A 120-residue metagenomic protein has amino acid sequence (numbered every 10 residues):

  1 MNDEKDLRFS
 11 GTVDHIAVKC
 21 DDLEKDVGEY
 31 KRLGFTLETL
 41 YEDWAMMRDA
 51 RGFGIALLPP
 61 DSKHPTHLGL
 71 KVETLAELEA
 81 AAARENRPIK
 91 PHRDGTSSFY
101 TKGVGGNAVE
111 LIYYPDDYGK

Functional and structural regions predicted by a protein language model:
M1-D3, R48, T74: Short, composition-biased local secondary-structure segments
M1-F9, A83-K120: Vicinal oxygen chelate
R8-G11, A17-G54: Core segments of cupin and vicinal oxygen chelate
T12-D21, P60-A83, S97-N107: Vicinal oxygen chelate
L23, L40, A50, L75 (+2 more regions): A short, compositionally biased micro-patch
K31-R32, A81-E85: Short amphipathic alpha-helices in soluble, non-transmembrane regions that often serve as interface/regulatory elements
F35-T66, A108-D116: Conserved short beta-strand elements that form part of the metal-binding/catalytic scaffold of enzyme active sites
